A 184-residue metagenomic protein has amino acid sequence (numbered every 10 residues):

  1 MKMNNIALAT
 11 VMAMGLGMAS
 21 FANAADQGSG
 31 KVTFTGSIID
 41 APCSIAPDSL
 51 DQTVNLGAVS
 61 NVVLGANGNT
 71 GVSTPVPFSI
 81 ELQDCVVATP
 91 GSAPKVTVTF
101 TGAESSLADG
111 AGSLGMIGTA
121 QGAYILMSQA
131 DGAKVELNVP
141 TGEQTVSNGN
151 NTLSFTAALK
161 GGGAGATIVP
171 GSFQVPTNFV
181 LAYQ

Functional and structural regions predicted by a protein language model:
K2-I6, F21-Q184: Mature extracellular/passenger domains of Gram-negative fimbrial/pilin and adhesin proteins
L8-A13: Sec-dependent N-terminal signal peptides
M14-A22: C-terminal segment of classical bacterial N-terminal signal peptides
